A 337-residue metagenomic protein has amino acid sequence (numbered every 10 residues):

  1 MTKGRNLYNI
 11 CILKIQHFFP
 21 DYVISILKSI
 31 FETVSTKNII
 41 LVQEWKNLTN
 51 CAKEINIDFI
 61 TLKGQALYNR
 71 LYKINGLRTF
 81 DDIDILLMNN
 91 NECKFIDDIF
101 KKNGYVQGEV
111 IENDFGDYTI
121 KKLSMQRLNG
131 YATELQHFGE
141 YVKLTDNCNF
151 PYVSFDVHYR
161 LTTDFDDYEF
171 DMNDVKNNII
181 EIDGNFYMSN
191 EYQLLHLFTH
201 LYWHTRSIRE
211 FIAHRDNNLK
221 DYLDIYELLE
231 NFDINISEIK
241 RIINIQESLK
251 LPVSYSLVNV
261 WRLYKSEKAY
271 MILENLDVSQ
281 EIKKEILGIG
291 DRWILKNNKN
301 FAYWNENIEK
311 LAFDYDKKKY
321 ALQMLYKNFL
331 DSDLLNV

Functional and structural regions predicted by a protein language model:
M1-D81, L87-V337: Conserved NTP-donor binding/palm subdomain of two-metal-ion nucleotidyltransferases/polymerases, i.e., the charged
